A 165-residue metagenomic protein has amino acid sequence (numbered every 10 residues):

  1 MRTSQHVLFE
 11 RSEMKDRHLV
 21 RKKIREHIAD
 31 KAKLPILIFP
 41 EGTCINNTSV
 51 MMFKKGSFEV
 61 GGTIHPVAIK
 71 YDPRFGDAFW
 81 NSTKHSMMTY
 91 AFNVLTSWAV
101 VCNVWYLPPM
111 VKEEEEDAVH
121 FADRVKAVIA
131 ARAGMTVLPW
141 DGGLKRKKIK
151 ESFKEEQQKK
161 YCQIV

Functional and structural regions predicted by a protein language model:
M1-D30, A78-H85, W98: Membrane-interfacial amphipathic helices and adjacent loop/beta segments that form the lipid-substrate binding surface
L8-S12, L107-E113, A127: Polar-ligand-bearing catalytic/cofactor-coordination segments of membrane-embedded or membrane-tethered inner-membrane
S12, E41-G42: A generic structural signal for short
K22, D123, A127: Replace "anionic and nucleotidyl ligands
R25-A29, F58, V111, V128: One-carbon transfer enzymes
L34-P35, G42-D123, T136-K159: A cross-family acyltransferase "interaction/gating" segment
V128-R132, T136: C-terminal alpha-helix
K159-V165: Long, low-complexity intrinsically disordered regions
